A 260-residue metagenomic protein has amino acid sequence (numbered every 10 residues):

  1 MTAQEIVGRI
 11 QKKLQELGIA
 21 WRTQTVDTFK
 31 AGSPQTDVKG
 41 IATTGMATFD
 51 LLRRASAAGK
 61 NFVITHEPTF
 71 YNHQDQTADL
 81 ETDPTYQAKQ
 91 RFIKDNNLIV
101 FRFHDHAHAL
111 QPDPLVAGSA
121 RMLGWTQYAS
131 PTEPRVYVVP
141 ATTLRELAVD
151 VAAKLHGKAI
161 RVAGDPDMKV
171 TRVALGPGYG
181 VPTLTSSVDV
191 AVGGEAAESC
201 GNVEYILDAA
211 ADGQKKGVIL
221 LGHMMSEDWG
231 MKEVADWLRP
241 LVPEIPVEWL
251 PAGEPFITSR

Functional and structural regions predicted by a protein language model:
M1-R260: Hydrophobic structural segments
